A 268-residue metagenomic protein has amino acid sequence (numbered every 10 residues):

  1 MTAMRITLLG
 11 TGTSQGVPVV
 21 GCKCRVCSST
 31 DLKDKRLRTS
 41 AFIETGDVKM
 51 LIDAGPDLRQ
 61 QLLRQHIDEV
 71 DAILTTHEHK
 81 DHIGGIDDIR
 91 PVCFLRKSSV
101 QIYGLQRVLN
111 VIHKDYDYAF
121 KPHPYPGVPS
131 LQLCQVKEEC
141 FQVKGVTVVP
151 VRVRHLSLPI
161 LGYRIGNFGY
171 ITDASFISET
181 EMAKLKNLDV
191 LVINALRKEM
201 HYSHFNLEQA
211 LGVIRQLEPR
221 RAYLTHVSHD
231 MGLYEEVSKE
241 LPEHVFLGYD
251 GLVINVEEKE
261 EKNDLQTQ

Functional and structural regions predicted by a protein language model:
T2-Q65, P159-T172, V190: Conserved beta-strand hairpin/beta-sheet module of binuclear metal-dependent hydrolase folds, prominently
I6, I112, A222: Residue-level signal for inorganic ion chemistry
G12, Q106-V108, V227-D230: Residues in the short beta-alpha loop(s) of Rossmann-like NAD(P)-binding domains
L32-K35, D53-G55, S130-C134, P150-V153 (+2 more regions): Short gly/ser/thr-rich secondary-structure transition/capping motifs
D47-G104, L188-V190: Active-site metal-binding motif and surrounding structural segment of the metallo-beta-lactamase
L51-G55, D71-H79, G104-L105, G169-A174 (+3 more regions): Active-site neighborhood of phospho(di)ester-bond hydrolases with catalytic His/Asp-centered motifs
L105-L158, E257: Metallo-beta-lactamase
S178-Q268: Binuclear metal-ion centers of metallo-dependent hydrolases, dominated by the metallo-beta-lactamase
